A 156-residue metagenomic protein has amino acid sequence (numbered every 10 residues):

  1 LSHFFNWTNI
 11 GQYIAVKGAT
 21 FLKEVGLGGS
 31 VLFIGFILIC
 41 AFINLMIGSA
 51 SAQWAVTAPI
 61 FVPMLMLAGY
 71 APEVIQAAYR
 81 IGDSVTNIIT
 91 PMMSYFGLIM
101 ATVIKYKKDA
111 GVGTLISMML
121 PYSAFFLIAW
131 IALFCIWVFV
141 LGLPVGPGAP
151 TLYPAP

Functional and structural regions predicted by a protein language model:
L1-Y13: Core transmembrane alpha-helical segments of multi-pass membrane transporters/permeases
F5, L22-P63, L67-A68, Q76 (+1 more regions): Hydrophobic alpha-helical transmembrane segments of multi-pass integral membrane proteins, predominantly secondary
I10-I14, G18, V31-I34, L38 (+6 more regions): General structural feature for long, well-ordered alpha-helical segments within catalytic domains of soluble enzymes
Y13-K23, V62-L67, T114-S117: Short amphipathic alpha-helical coupling elements at transmembrane boundaries
I14-V16, S51-M64, M93-Y106: Re-entrant/interfacial helical elements at transmembrane boundaries that shape and gate the permeation pathway
S30, G69-A78, K107-M118: Membrane-interface alpha-helices at helix entry/exit sites of multi-pass transporters
S84-P156: Juxtamembrane and boundary regions of transmembrane helices in multi-pass small-molecule transporters and channels
